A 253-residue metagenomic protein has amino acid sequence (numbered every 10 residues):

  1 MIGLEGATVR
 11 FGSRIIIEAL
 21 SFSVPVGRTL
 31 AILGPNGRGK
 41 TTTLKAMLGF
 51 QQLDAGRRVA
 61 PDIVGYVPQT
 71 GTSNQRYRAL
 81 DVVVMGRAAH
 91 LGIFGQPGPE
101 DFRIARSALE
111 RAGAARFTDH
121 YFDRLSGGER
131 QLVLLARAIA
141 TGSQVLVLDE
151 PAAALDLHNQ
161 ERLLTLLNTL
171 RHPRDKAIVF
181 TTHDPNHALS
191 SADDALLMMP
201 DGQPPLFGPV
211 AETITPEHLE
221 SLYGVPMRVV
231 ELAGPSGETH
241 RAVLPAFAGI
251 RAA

Functional and structural regions predicted by a protein language model:
I2, I16-A19: Conserved structural motif at the start of ABC-family nucleotide-binding domains
L33-P35: The feature captures the beta-strand-to-loop junction immediately N-terminal to the Walker
L48: Helix-to-loop junction immediately C-terminal to a conserved catalytic motif
V84, P99-F117: Conserved ABC ATPase "signature" region
Y121-L125, E129: Conserved ABC ATPase signature
L146-E150: Catalytic Walker B motif of ABC-type/P-loop ATPase nucleotide-binding domains
P216-A253: ABC ATPase nucleotide-binding domains
